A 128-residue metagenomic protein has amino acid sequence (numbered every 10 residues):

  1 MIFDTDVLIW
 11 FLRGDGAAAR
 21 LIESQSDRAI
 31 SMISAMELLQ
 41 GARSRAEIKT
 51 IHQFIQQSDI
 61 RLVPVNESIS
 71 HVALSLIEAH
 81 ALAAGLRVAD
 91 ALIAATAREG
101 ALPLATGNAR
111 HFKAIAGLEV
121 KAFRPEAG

Functional and structural regions predicted by a protein language model:
M1-I30, Q40-Q53, A127-G128: Short, well-structured N-terminal submotif of metal-dependent ribonuclease cores
D4-T5, L38, A97, F112: Generic structural signal for small/hydrophobic residues in well-ordered secondary structure, especially within
V7-L8, S34, I69, L92-I93 (+1 more regions): Alpha-helix capping/helix-boundary segments
L8-I9, L39, K113, K121: Nucleotide phosphate-binding site architecture
S24-Q25, S58, I115-A116: Short, structured coil segments at secondary-structure junctions
M36-L39, L74: Amphipathic alpha-helical segments within well-ordered protein domains
I60-G107: Active-site neighborhoods of divalent-metal-dependent phosphate/nucleic-acid chemistry enzymes
E99-G128: Acidic, PIN/NYN-like endoribonuclease modules and their adjacent C-terminal/linker elements
